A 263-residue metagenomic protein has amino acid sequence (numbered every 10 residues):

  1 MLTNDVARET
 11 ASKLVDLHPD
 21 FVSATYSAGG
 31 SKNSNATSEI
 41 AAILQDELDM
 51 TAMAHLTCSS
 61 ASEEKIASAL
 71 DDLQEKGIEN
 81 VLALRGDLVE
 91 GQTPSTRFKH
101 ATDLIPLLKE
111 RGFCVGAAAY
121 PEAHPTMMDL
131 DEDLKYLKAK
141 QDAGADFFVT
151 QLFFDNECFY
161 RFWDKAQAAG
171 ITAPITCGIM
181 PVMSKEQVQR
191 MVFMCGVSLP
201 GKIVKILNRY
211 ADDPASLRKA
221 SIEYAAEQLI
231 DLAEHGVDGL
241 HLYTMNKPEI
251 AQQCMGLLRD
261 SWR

Functional and structural regions predicted by a protein language model:
M1-A7, A52-E64, G116-E132, R209-E223: Active-site mouth loops of central-metabolism enzymes
A11-H18, S38-D49, L70-I78, P106-E110 (+2 more regions): Acidic (Asp/Glu)-rich catalytic clusters
V15-I40, D87-T96, A145-F159, T244-P248: Glycine-rich, proline-tolerant flexible connector loops at the mouths of alpha/beta enzymes
V22, L73, K140, G144 (+2 more regions): Conserved, mostly hydrophobic/aromatic
C58-D71, S95-K99: Glycine-rich anion/phosphate-binding loops
T96-P121, A169-I222, E227, L258-R263: Active-site pocket-lining/capping segments in soluble small-molecule metabolic enzymes
T126-F148: Active-site glycine-rich loop that binds ribose-phosphate moieties when present
F159, P248-R263: C-terminal helical cap(s) of enzyme catalytic domains, especially alpha/beta-barrels
